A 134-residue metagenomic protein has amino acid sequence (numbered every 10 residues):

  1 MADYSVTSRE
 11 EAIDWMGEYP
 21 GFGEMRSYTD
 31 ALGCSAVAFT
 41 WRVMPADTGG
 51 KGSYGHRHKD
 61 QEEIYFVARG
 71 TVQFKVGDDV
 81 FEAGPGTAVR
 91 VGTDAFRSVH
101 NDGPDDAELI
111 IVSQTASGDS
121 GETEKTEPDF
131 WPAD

Functional and structural regions predicted by a protein language model:
M1-F39, P45, S120-D134: A short, N-terminal "cap"/entry segment at the start of jelly-roll beta-barrel domains of the cupin/DSBH fold
T29-A38, G49-E63, G77: A short beta-loop-beta micro-motif enriched in histidine and acidic residues
W41-P45, R57-F74, V112: Short, conserved beta-strand element in jelly-roll/cupin
W41-V43, G86-T87, R97: Hydrophobic/aromatic beta-strand elements that line small-molecule binding cavities or substrate pockets in beta-rich
I64, T71-Q73, V80, F96 (+1 more regions): Structural motif
F74-K75, V91, R97-G103: Short beta-strand His + acidic residue motifs that chelate non-heme Fe in jelly-roll/DSBH and cupin folds
D78-D94: Short acidic-glycine-tyrosine-enriched beta hairpin
S98-D134: Double-stranded beta-helix
